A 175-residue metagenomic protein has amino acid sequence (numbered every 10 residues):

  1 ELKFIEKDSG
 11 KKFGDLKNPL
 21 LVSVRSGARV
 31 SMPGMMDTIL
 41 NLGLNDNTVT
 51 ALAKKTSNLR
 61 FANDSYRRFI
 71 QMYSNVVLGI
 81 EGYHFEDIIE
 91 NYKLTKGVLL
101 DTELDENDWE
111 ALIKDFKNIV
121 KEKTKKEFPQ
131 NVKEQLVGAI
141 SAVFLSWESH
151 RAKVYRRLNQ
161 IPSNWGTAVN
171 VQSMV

Functional and structural regions predicted by a protein language model:
E1-V175: Nucleotide/phosphate-binding sheet-loop regions of phosphoryl- and nucleotidyl-transfer enzymes
